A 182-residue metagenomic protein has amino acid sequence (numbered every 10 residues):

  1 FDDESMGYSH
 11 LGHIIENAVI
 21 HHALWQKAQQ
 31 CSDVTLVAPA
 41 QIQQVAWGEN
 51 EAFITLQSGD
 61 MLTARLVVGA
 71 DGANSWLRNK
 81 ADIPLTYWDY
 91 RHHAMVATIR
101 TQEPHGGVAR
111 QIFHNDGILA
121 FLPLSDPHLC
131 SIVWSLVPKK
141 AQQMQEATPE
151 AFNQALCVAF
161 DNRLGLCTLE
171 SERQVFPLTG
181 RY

Functional and structural regions predicted by a protein language model:
F1, I54, F121, C130-I132: Short beta-strand motif preference
F1-K80, W88-H93: Conserved N-terminal helical subregion
S9, P127-S131: Short hydrophobic/glycine-rich mini-motifs in sensory/regulatory modules that couple input to downstream signaling
G12, A109-R110, Q143-A147: Short, solvent-exposed loop/turn segments at secondary-structure boundaries
G48, L122-L124: Short beta-strand micro-motifs enriched in acidic
N74-A109, N115, L119, P127-H128 (+2 more regions): Central beta-strand plus flanking loop segment that forms part of the substrate or channel wall within the catalytic
K140-Y182: FAD/FMN-dependent oxidoreductases across multiple families
